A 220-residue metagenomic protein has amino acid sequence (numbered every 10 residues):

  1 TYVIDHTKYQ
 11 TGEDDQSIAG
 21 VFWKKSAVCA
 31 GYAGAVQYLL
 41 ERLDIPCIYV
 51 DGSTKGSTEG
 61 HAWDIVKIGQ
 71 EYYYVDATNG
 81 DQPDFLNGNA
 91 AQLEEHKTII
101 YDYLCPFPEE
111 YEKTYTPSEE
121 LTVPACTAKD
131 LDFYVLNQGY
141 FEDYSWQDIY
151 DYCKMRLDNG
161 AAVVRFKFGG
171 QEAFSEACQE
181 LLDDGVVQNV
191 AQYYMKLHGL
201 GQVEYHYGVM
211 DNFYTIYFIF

Functional and structural regions predicted by a protein language model:
T1-V21: Secondary-structure boundary elements
T7, D76, G208-N212: Acidic/polar residues at beta-strand termini and the immediately following turn/coil
A19-G20, I48, W63-I65, Y72-Y74 (+2 more regions): Ordered hydrophobic segments in well-structured contexts
W23, A27-G31: Soluble non-cytosolic domains of exported or imported proteins
A30-P106: Hydrophobic/aromatic-rich core segments of domains that either
N89-I219: Low-complexity, Gly/Ser/Thr/Pro-rich intrinsically disordered linker/tail segments
